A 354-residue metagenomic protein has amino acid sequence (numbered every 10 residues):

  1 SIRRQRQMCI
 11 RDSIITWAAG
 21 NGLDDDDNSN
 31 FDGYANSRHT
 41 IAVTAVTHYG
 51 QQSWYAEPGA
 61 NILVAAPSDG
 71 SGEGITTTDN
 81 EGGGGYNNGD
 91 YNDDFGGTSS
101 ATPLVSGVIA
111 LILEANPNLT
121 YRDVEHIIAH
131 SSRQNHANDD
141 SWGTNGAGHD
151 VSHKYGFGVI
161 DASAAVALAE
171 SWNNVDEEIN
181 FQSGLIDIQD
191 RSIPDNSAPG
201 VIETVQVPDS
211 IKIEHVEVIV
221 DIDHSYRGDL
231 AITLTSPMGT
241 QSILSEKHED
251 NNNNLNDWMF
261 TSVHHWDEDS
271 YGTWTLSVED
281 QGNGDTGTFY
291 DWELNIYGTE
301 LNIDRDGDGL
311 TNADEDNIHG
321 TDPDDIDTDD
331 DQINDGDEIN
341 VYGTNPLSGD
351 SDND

Functional and structural regions predicted by a protein language model:
S1-I10: Single conserved hydrophobic/aromatic residue that forms the stacking wall/gate of nucleotide- or nucleobase-binding
R11-I15, R38-A42, I62, S71 (+6 more regions): Loop/turn elements at helix/coil->beta-strand transitions in domains of secreted/extracellular proteins
A18-G22, V43-H48, E57-G59, A66-D69 (+7 more regions): Active-site-proximal beta-strand/loop segments in catalytic clefts of secreted hydrolases
D32-E114, N118: Extracellular S/T/G-rich loop segment that most often corresponds to the catalytic His/Ser-adjacent loop
H39-T40, W54, E114-P199: C-terminal subdomain of the subtilisin-like protease fold in secreted/lumenal serine endopeptidases
V43, V64, S99, V108 (+5 more regions): Residue-level detector of buried hydrophobic side-chain packing in well-ordered secondary-structure elements
E170-I303: Loop and turn regions of beta-sandwich accessory domains that flank beta-strands and are enriched in small/polar
L301-D354: Extracellular calcium-associated, cysteine-rich motifs in secreted modular proteins
